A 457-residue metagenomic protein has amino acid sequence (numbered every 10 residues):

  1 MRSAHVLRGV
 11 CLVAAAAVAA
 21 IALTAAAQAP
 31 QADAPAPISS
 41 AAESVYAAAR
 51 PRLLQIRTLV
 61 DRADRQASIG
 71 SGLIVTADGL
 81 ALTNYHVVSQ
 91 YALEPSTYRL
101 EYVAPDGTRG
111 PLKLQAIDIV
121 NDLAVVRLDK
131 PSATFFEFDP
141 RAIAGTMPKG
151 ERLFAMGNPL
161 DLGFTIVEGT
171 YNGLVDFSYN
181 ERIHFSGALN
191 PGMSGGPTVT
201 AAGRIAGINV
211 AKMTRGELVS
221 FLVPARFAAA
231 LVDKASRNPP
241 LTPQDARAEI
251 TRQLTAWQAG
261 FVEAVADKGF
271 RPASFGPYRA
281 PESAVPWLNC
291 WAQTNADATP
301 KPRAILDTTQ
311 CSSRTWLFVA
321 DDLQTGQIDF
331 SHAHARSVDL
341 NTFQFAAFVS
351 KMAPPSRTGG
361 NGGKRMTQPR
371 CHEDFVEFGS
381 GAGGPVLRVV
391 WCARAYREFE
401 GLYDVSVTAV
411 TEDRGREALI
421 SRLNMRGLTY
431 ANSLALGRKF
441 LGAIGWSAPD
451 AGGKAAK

Functional and structural regions predicted by a protein language model:
M1-S44, L80, G442-K457: N-terminal targeting leaders that route proteins to membranes or the secretory/organellar pathways
A27-S71, N238-A296: N-terminal activation segment of mature serine protease catalytic domains
A49-R65, D129-F138, L162-P239: Active-site region of chymotrypsin-like
D64, T76-M156, D161-F164, Y179-R182: Conserved active-site neighborhood of the chymotrypsin/trypsin-like protease fold
G72-I74, L112-L114, Y171, N289: Conserved hydrophobic positions within beta-strands
A229, P239, P286-L288, R414-K457: Surface-exposed amphipathic alpha-helical segments
L288-K351: Secretory pathway targeting signatures of secreted, lumenal, and periplasmic proteins
F345-R414: Signature of long, low-cysteine stretches enriched in small and polar/charged residues
